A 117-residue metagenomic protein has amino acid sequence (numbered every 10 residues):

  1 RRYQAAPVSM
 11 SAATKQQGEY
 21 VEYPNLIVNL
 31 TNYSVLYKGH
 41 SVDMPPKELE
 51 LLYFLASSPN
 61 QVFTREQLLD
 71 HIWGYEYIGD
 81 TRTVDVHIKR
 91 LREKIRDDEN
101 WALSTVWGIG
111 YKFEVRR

Functional and structural regions predicted by a protein language model:
R1-A5, F54, E93, N100: Regular, well-ordered alpha-helical segments
R1-E22: Basic, amphipathic DNA-recognition helix from helix-turn-helix-like DNA-binding domains
V21-L49, V106, K112-R117: A structural micro-motif at secondary-structure boundaries
S34, H40-W73, L91: Short amphipathic alpha-helical recognition elements used for nucleic-acid or partner binding across transcription
D43, V86-I88, R92-R117: DNA-binding patch around the recognition helix
P45, I78, D85: Conserved catalytic core of two-component sensor histidine kinases
F63-Q67, G79, T83, D98-W101 (+1 more regions): Alpha-helix N-cap and coil->helix boundary residues
